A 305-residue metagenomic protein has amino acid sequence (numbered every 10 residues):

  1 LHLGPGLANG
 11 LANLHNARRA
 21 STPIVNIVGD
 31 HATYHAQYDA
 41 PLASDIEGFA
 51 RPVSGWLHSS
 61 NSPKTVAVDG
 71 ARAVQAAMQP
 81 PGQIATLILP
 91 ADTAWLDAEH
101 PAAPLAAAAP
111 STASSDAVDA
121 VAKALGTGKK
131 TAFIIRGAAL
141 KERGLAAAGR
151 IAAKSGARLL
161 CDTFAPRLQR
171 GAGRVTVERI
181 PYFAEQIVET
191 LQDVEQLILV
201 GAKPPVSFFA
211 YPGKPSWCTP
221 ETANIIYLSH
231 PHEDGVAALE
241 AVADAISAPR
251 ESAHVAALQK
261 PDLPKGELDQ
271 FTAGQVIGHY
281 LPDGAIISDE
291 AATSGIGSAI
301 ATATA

Functional and structural regions predicted by a protein language model:
L1-S252, V276, Y280-D283: N-terminal alpha/beta PP-like core and its mobile active-site loop of ThDP/TPP-dependent enzymes
H254-A305: Active-site diphosphate/adenylate-binding microenvironment
